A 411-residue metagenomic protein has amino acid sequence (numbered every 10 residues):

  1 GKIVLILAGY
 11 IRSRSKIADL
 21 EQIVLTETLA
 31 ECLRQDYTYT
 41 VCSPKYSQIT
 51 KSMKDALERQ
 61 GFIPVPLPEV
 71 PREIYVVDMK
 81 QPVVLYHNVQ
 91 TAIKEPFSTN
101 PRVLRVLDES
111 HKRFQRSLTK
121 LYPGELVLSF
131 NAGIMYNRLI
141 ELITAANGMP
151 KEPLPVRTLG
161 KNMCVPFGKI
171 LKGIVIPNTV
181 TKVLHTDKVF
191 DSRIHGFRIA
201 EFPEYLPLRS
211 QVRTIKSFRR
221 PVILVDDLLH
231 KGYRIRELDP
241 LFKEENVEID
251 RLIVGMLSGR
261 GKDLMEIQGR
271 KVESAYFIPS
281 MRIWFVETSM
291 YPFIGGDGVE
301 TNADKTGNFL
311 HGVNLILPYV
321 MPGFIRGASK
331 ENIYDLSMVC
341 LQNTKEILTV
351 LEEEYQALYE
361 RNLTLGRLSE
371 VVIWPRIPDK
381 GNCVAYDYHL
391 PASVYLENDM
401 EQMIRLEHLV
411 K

Functional and structural regions predicted by a protein language model:
G1-A8, T28-T38, S52-K411: PRPP-associated nucleotide enzymes
S15-T28, Y233: Conserved acetyl-CoA pyrophosphate-binding loop and the N-cap/start of the following alpha-helix in GNAT-like
C42-S43: Conserved beta-strand positions
S47-K51: Extended intrinsically disordered, low-complexity coil regions enriched in Ser, Thr, Gly, Ala and often Pro
